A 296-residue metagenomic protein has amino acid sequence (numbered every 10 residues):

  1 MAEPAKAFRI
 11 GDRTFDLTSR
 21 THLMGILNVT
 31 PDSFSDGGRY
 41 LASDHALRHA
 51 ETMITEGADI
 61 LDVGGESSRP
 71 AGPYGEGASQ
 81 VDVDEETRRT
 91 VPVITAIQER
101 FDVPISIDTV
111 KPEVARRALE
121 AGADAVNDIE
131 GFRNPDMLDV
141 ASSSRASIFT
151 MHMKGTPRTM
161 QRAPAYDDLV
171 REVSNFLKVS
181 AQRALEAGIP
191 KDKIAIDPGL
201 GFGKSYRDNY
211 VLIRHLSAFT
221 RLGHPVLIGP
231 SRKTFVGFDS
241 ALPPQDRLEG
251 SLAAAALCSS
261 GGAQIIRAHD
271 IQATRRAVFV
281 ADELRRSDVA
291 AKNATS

Functional and structural regions predicted by a protein language model:
M1-S19: N-terminal carbohydrate-binding accessory modules
E3, I10, S35-T52, S68-A96 (+5 more regions): Active-site-adjacent loop and "lid" segments of alpha/beta metabolic enzymes
D16-D44: N-terminal binding-site loop/beta-alpha segment at the start of enzyme catalytic domains that lines or forms
L17-I26, T52-G65: N-terminal glycine-rich anion-binding loops that anchor highly charged ligand groups
T21-M24, I148, K193, P225: Structural motif
M24, A58, P104, D124 (+1 more regions): Hydrophobic "anchor" residues on beta-strands that sit immediately upstream of conserved functional sites
I54-T55, S180-K193: Phosphate/pyrophosphate-binding loops at sites that engage ATP/ADP/AMP, CoA/4′-phosphopantetheine, polyphosphate
